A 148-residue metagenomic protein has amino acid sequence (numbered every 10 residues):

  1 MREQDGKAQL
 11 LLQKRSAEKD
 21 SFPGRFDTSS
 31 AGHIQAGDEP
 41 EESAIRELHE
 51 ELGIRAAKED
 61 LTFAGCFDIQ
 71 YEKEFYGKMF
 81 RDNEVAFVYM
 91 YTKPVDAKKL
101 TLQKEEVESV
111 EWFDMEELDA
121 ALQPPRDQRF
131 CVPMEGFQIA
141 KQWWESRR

Functional and structural regions predicted by a protein language model:
M1, D5: Acidic, metal-coordinating catalytic segment for phosphate/diphosphate chemistry, firing primarily on the Nudix
G6-E50: Conserved Nudix-box catalytic region and its N-terminal flanking loop in Nudix hydrolases and closely related
G24-F26, S30, G65-Y76, F80-R148: Nudix hydrolase/Nudix homology domain
R55-C66: A short coil-to-beta-strand element that immediately follows conserved catalytic motifs
